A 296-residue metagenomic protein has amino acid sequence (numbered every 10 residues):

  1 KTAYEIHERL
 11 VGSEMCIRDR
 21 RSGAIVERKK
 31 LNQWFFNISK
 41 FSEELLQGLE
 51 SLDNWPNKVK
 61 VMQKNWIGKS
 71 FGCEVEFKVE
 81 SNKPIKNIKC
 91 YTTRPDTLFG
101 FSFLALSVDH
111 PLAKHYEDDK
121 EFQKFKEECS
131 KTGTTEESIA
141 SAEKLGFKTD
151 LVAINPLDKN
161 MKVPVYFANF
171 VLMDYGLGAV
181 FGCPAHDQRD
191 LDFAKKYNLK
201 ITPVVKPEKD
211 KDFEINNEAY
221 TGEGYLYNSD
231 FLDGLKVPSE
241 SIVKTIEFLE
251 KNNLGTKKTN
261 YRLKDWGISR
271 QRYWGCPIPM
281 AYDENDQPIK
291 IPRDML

Functional and structural regions predicted by a protein language model:
K1, S13-E14, R18-I88, A179-M295: Residue patterns forming the tRNA-binding/recognition surfaces of aminoacyl-tRNA synthetases and related DALR
T2-I6: Short, exposed "boundary/linker" segments that immediately precede the start of a downstream structural module
I38-S70, F101, S107-G146, M295-L296: Amphipathic alpha-helical
I67-F71, P95-T97, A142-K148, I154-L157 (+1 more regions): A short catalytic or substrate-binding loop motif that flags glycine-/basic-rich loops and adjacent residues that bind
Y91-T93: Auxiliary tRNA-acceptor-end handling modules of aminoacyl-tRNA synthetases
P95-H115, R272-Q287: Structured, non-catalytic alpha/beta "coupling" segments that mediate domain-domain communication and provide generic
H110-E208, F213-E214, E218-A219: Catalytic alpha/beta core of large soluble enzyme barrels
